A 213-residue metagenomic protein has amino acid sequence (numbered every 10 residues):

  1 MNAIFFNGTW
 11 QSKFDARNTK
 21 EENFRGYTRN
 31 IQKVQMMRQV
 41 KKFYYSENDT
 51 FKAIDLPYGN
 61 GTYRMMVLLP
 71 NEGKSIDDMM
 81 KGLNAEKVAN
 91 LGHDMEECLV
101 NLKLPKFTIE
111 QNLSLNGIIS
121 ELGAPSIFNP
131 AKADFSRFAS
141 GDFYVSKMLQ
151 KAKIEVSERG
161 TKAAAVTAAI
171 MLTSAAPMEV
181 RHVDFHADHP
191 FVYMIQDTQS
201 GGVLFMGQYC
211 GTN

Functional and structural regions predicted by a protein language model:
M1-N213: Secretory/exported precursors with cleavable N-terminal leaders
